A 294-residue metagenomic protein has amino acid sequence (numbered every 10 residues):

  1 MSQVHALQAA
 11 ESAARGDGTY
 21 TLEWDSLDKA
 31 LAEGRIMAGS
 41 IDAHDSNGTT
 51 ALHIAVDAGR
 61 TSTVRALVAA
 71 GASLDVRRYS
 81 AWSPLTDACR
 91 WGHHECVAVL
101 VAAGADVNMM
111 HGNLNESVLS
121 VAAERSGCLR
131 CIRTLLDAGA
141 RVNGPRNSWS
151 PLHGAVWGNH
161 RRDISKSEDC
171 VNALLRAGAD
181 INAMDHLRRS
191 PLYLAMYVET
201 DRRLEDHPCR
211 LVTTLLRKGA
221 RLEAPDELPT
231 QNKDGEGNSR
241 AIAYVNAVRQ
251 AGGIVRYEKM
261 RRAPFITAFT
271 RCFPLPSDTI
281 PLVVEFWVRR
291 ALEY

Functional and structural regions predicted by a protein language model:
M1-I54: N-terminal segments that cap or nucleate solenoid repeat domains
S2-A10, I41-T50, R77-S83, M110-V121 (+3 more regions): Ankyrin-repeat boundary/"N-cap" motif
S12-D17, L22, I54-R60, D87-H93 (+3 more regions): Ankyrin repeat A-helix N-terminal signature
S26, T63, E95-C96, R130-C131 (+4 more regions): Conserved ankyrin/ankyrin-like repeat signature
L31-G39, R65-S73, A98-D106, R133-R141 (+2 more regions): Ankyrin repeat domain, specifically the short helix-to-loop turn at the C-terminus of the second helix of each repeat
S73-A98, A102, D106, H111-E116: A generic tandem-repeat structural signature
G154-E223: Ankyrin-repeat and related helical/solenoid repeat scaffolds used for protein-protein interactions
T213, K218-Y294: Cullin-RING E3 adaptor/co-adaptor recruitment helices
